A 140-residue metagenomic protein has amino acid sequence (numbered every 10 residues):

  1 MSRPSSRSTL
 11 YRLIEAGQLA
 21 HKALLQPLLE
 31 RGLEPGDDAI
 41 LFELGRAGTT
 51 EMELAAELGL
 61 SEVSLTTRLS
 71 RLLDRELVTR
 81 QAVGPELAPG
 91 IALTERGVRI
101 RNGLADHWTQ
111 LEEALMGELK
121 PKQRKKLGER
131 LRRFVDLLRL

Functional and structural regions predicted by a protein language model:
M1-P4, K122-L140: C-terminal regulatory/oligomerization modules of transcriptional regulators
M1-R31, L77, R99: N-terminal leader segment of winged-helix/HTH proteins
Y11, K22-S64: N-terminal helix-turn-helix DNA-binding core of bacterial DNA-binding proteins
I14, F42-R46, A105, R132: Short, locally clustered residues in the helix-turn-helix/winged-helix DNA-binding domain
S70-R132: Charged, amphipathic alpha-helical coiled-coil/dimerization segments
